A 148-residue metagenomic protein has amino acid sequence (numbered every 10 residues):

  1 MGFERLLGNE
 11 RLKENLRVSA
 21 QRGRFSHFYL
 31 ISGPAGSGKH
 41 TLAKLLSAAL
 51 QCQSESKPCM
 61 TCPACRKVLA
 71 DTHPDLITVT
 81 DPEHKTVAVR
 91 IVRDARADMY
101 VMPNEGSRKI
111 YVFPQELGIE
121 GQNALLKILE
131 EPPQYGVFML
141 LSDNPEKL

Functional and structural regions predicted by a protein language model:
G2-K127: Clamp-loader machinery-focused feature within the broader ASCE/P-loop NTPase space
P132-L148: Sensor-1/coupling segment of RecA-like P-loop NTPase cores
